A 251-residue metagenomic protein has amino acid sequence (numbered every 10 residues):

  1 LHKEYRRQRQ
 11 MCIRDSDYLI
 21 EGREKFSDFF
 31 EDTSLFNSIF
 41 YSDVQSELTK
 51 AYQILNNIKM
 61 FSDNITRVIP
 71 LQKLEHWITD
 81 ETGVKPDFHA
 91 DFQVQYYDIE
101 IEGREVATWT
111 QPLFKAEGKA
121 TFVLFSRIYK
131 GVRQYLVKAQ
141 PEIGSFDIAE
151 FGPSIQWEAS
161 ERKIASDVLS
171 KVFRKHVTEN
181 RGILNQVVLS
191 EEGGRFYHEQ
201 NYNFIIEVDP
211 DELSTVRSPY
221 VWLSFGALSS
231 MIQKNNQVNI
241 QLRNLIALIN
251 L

Functional and structural regions predicted by a protein language model:
L1-R9, I13-D15: Single conserved hydrophobic/aromatic residue that forms the stacking wall/gate of nucleotide- or nucleobase-binding
R7, V172-S218: Extended, acidic-biased charged interface segments
S16-E102, Q233-N239, R243-L251: N-terminal domain-onset segments
D98-F114, T121, E161: A cross-kingdom feature marking solvent-exposed beta-strand/loop segments within repeated, beta-rich binding/scaffold
R127-Y129: Short beta-strand micro-motifs enriched in acidic
V132-I143: N-terminal strand-loop-strand
I143-I183: Compact, glycine/acidic-enriched structural inserts
